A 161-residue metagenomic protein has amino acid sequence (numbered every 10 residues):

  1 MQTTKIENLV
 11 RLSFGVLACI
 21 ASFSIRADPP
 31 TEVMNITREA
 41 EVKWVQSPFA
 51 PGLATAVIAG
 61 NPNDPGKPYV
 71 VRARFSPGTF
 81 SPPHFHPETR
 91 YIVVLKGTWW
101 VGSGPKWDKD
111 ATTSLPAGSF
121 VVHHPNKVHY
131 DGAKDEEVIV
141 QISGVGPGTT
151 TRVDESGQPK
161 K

Functional and structural regions predicted by a protein language model:
Q2-S13: Bacterial N-terminal signal peptides that target proteins for export
I25-K67, E155-K161: A short, N-terminal "cap"/entry segment at the start of jelly-roll beta-barrel domains of the cupin/DSBH fold
V33-N35, D110, Y130-K161: Double-stranded beta-helix
Y69-H86, L115, H124-P125: Conserved short histidine dyad/triad with adjacent acidic residue
S76-T79, F85-K106: Glycine- and acidic-residue-biased ligand/ion/polar-headgroup-sensing regions
S81-P83, V101-G102, H123, V128-K134: Short beta-strand His + acidic residue motifs that chelate non-heme Fe in jelly-roll/DSBH and cupin folds
P105-P125: Short acidic-glycine-tyrosine-enriched beta hairpin
